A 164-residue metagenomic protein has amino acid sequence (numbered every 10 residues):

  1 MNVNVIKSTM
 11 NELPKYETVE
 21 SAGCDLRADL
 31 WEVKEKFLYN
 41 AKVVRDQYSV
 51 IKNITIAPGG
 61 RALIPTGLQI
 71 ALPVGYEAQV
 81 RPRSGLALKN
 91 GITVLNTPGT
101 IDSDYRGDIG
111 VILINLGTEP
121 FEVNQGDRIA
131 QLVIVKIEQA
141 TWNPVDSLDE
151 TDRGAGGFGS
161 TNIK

Functional and structural regions predicted by a protein language model:
M1-K164: DUTPase catalytic domain/fold
